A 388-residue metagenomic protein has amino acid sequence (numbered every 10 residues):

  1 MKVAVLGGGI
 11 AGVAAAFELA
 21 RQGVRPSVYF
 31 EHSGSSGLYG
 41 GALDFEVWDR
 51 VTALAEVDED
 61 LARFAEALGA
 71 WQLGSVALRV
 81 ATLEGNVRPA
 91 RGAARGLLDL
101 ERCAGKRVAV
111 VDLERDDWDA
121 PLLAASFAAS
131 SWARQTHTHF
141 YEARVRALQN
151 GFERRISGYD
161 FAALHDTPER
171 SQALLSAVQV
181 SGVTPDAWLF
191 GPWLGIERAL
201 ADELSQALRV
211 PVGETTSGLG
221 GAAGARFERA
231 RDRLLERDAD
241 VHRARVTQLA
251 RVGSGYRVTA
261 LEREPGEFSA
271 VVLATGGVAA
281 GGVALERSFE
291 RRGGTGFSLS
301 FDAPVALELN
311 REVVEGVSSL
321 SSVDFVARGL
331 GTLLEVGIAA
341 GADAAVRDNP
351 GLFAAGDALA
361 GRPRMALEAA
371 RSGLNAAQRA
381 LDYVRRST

Functional and structural regions predicted by a protein language model:
M1-V28, A377: N-terminal Rossmann-like FAD-binding beta1-loop-alpha1 element of flavoenzymes
V3-L6, G266-G276: Short hydrophobic core segments
S27-L54, V145-D160: Conserved N-terminal glycine-rich FAD pyrophosphate-binding loop of Rossmann-like flavoproteins
A42-R115, P121-A133: Dinucleotide-binding Rossmann-like beta1-alpha1 core, especially the glycine-rich loop that anchors the ADP
A124-S131, H165-Q248: Helical element adjacent to the flavin cofactor pocket in flavoenzyme catalytic cores
D232, T247-G266, V271: Conserved beta-strand-loop-beta-strand element in the redox core of flavoprotein oxidoreductases
G281-R287, L352-T388: A conserved FAD-binding loop/helix module that cradles the flavin
F297-P363: FAD-binding beta-loop-beta segment adjacent to the flavin cofactor pocket
